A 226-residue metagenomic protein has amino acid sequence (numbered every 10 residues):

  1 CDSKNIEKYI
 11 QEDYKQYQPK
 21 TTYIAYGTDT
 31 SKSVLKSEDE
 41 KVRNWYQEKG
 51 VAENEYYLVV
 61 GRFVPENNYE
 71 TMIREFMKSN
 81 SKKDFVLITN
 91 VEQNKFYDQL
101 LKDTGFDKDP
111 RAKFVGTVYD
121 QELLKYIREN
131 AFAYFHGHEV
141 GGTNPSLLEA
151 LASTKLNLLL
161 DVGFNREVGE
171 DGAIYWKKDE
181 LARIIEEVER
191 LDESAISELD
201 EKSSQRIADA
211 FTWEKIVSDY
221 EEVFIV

Functional and structural regions predicted by a protein language model:
C1-R43, V51-A52: Donor nucleotide-sugar binding/catalytic pocket of nucleotide-sugar-dependent glycosyltransferases
T28, V60, D84-Q99, K113-Y119: Glycosyltransferase donor-sugar binding loop
Y46-N67, I73-N80, V86: Conserved donor-binding/catalytic core segment of Leloir-type glycosyltransferases
A112-I127, D179: Conserved active-site histidine-acidic residue motif and adjacent donor-binding/catalytic loop of glycosyltransferases
Y126-G142, K155: Acidic donor-binding loop of glycosyltransferase active sites
A152-L159: Short hydrophobic beta-strand element within catalytic cores of glycosyltransferases and related nucleotide-activated
A173-E180, E187-E193: Conserved acidic donor-binding segment of nucleotide-sugar-dependent glycosyltransferases
S194-I225: A charged, aromatic-enriched C-terminal amphipathic alpha-helix characteristic of glycosyltransferases across folds
